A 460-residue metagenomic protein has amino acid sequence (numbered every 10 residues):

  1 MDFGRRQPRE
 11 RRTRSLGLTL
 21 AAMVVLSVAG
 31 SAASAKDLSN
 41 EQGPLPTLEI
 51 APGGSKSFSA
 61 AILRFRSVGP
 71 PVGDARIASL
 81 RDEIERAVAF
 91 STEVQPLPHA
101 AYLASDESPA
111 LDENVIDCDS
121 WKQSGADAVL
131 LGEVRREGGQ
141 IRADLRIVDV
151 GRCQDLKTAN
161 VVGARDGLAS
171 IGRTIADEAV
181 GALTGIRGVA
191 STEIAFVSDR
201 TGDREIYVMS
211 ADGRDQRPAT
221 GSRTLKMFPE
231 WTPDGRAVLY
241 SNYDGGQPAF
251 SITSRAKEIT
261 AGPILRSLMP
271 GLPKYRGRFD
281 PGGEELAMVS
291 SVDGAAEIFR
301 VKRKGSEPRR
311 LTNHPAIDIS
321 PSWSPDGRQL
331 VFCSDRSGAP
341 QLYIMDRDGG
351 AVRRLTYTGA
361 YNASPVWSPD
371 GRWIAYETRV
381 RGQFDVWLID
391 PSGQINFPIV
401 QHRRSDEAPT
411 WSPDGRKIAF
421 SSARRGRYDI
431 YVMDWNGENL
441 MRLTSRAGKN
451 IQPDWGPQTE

Functional and structural regions predicted by a protein language model:
G43-I116, L130-V134: Short beta-strand->alpha-helix linker/helix-N-cap micro-motif that forms a surface specificity/interaction loop
A110-E178: Amphipathic beta-strand/beta-sheet edge segments enriched in Tyr/Trp
G151, S210-R214, S254-E258, K302-S306 (+3 more regions): Short loop/turn segments that connect beta-strands within beta-propeller blades
R187, S198-E205, G221-T224, S241-S251 (+13 more regions): A flexible loop/linker signature enriched in serine peptidases of the S9 family
G188-A190, P233-D234, P281-G282, P325-D326 (+3 more regions): Residue-level detector of Asp-centered blade-edge/turn motifs that repeat once per structural unit in beta-propeller
I194, V238, G283-A287, G327-V331 (+2 more regions): Hydrophobic beta-strand positions that form the internal "hydrophobic ladder" of WD40/Gbeta-like beta-propeller blades
R425, Y431-E460: Blade-level signature of beta-propeller repeat domains, shared across WD40, Kelch, NHL, RCC1 and BNR/Asp-box propellers
